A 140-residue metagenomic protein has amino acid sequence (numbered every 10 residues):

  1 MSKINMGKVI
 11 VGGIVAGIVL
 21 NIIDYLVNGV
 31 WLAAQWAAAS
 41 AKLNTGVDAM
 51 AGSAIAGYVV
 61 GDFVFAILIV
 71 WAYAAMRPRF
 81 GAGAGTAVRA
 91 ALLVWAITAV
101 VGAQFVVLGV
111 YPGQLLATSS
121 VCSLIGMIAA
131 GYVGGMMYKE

Functional and structural regions predicted by a protein language model:
M1-E140: Juxtamembrane/disordered regions of integral membrane proteins
